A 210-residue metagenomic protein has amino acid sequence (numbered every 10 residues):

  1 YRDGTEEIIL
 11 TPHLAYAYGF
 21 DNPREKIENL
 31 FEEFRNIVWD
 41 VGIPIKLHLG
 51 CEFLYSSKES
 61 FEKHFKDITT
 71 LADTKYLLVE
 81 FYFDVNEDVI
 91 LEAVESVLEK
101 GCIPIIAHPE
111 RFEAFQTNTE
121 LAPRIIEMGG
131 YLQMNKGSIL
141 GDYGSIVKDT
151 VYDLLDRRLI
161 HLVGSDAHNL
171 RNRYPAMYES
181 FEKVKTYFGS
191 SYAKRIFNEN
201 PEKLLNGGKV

Functional and structural regions predicted by a protein language model:
Y1, L98, L155-D156: Non-catalytic positions within long, well-ordered alpha-helices that form the structural scaffold/packing of enzyme
E6-H13, L47-G50: Short beta-strand segments at enzyme active-site cores
T11-H13, L159-Y174: Short acidic/histidine-rich active-site segments
A15-Y18, L54-S56, R111-F115, I139-D142 (+1 more regions): Active-site environment of divalent metal-dependent phosphoester hydrolases
F20-Q133: Extended substrate/RNA-proximal surfaces in nucleic-acid metabolism proteins
Q116-P123, Y143-Y152, R157, L170-E182 (+1 more regions): Histidine/acidic-residue-rich catalytic or RNA/ligand-binding cores of hydrolases and nuclease-related proteins
M134, V151-S165: Conserved short secondary-structure transition element at the edge of the structured enzyme core that lines
M177, E182-V210: Mid-to-C-terminal alpha-helical segments outside catalytic/metal-binding sites
